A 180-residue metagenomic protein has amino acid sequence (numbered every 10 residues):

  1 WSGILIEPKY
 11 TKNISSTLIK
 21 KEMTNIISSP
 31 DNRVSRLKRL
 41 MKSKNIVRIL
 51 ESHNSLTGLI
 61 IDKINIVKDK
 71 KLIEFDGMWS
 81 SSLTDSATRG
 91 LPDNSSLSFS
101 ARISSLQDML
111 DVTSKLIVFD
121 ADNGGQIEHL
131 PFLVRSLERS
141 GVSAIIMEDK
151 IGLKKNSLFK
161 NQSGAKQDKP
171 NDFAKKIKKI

Functional and structural regions predicted by a protein language model:
W1-S28: Classical nucleotidyltransferase
Y10, S55, L83-T84, D122-N123 (+1 more regions): Short, ordered loop/turn segments at secondary-structure junctions
I19, M23-K68: N-terminal amphipathic alpha-helix/helix-capping segment at the start of soluble metabolic enzymes
R48-N54, D76-S80, I117-A121, I145-M147: Hydrophobic faces of well-ordered beta-strands that scaffold small-molecule active sites in alpha/beta enzyme cores
T57-I61, V67-A87: N-terminal glycine-rich anion-binding loops that anchor highly charged ligand groups
T57-K63, G125-E138: Catalytic cores of alpha/beta
G77-A87, R139-K155: Glycine-rich phosphate-binding active-site loops on the catalytic face of alpha/beta enzymes
P92-F119, S140, N161-I180: Alpha-helix-loop-beta-strand connector modules within alpha/beta enzyme cores
